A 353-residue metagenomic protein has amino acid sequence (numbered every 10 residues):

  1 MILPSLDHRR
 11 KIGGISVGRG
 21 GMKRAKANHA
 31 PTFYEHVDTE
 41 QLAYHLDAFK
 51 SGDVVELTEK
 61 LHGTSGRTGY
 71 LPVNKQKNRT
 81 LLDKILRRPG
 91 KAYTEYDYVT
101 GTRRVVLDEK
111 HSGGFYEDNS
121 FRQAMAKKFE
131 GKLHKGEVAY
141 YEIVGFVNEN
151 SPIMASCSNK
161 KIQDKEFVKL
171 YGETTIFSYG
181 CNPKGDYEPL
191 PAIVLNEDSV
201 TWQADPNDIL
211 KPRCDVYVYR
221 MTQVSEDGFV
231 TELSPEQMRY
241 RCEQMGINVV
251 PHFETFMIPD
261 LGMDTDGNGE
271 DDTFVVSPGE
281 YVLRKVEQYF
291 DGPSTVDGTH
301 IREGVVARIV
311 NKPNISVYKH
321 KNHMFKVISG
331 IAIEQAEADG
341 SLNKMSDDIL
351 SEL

Functional and structural regions predicted by a protein language model:
M1-L353: Core nucleotide-handling region used for phosphoryl-transfer chemistry
